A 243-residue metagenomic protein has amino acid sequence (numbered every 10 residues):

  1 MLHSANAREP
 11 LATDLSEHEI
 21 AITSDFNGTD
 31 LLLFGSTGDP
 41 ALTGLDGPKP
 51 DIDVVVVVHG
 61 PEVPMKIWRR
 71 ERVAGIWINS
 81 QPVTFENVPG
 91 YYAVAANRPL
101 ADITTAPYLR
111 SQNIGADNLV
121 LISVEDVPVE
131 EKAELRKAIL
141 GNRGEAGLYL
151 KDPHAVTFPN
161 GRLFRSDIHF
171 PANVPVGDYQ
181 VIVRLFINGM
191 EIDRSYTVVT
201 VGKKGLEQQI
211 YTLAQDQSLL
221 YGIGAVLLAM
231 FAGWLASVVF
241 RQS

Functional and structural regions predicted by a protein language model:
H3-A7: Sec/Tat signal peptide C-region and signal peptidase I cleavage site
E9-D25: N-terminal edge beta-strand
I20-T29, T43-P48, K66, Q81-E86 (+2 more regions): Short, solvent-exposed beta-strand/turn "edge" segments of beta-rich domains on protein surfaces
T37-A41: Short solvent-exposed capping/turn motifs at the termini of beta-strands
R72-P175: Membrane-proximal low-complexity regions enriched in glycine and acidic/polar residues
H169, I192-G222: Short, aromatic-rich amphipathic segments at membrane interfaces that lie adjacent to a transmembrane helix or signal
N173-K203: Extended, hydrophilic extramembrane loops/domains of integral membrane proteins
L219-S243: Juxtamembrane interface at the cytosolic side of transmembrane helices
